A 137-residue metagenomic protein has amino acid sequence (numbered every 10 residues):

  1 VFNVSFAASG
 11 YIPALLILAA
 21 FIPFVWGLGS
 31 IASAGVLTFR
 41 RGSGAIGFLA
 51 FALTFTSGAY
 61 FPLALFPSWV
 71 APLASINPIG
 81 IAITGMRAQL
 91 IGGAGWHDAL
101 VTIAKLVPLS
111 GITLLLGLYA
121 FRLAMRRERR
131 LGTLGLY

Functional and structural regions predicted by a protein language model:
V1-I46, H97, V101-L118: Alpha-helical transmembrane segments and their short interhelical loops
F2-N3, A32-V36, R87, I91 (+2 more regions): Membrane-water interface at transmembrane helix exits
V4, A59, A64, G132-G135: Flexible, active-site-adjacent loop/turn segments at secondary-structure boundaries
W26-S30, F61, L65, I81 (+1 more regions): Transmembrane alpha-helix boundary/anchor motif
S33, L37-G80, T84, A88-Q89: Transmembrane helix segments
L63-A64, T84, V101, S110-L115 (+1 more regions): Short alpha-helix boundary/capping motifs
A71, G93, T113: Generic anion/oxyanion-binding catalytic loop in active/binding sites
P108-Y137: Junction motif at the cytosolic side of a transmembrane helix
